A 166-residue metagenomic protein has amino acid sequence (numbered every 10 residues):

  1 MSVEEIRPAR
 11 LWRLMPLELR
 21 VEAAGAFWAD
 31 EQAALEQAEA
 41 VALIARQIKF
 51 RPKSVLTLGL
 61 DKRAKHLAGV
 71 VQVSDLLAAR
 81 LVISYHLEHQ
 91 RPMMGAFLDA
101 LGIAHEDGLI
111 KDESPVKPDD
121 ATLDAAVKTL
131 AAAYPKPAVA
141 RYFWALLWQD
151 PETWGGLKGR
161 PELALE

Functional and structural regions predicted by a protein language model:
S2, R7-L11, S54, Q72 (+1 more regions): Short, solvent-exposed coil/turn linker segments
S2-A33: Charged, amphipathic alpha-helical stretches
A33-D150: Acidic, low-complexity, intrinsically disordered interaction modules
G155-E162: Acidic, proline/glycine-rich low-complexity IDRs
